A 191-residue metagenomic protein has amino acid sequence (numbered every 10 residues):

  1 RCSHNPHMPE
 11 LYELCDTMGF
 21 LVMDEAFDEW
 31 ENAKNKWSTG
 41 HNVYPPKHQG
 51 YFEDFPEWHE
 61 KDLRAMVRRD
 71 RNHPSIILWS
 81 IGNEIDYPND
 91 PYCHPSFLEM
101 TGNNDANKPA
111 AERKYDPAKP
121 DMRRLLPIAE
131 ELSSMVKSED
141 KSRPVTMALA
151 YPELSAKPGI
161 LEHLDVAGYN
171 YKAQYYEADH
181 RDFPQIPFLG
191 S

Functional and structural regions predicted by a protein language model:
R1-V166, N170-A173, E177, P184: Active-site mouth of glycoside hydrolases
G190-S191: Short acidic/histidine-rich active-site segments
